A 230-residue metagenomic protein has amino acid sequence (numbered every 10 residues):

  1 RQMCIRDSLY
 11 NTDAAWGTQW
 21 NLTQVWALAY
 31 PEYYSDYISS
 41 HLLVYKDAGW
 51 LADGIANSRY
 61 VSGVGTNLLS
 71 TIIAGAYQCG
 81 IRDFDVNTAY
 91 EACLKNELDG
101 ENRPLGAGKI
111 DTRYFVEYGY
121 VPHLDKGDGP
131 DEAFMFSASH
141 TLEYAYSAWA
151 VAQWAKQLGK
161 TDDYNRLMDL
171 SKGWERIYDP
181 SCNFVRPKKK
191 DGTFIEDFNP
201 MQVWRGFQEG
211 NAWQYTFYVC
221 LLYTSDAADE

Functional and structural regions predicted by a protein language model:
R1-D7, T224-E230: Conserved small/polar residues in nucleotide/adenosyl-binding loops
M3-C4, D111, K160: Serine/threonine-rich low-complexity intrinsically disordered regions
N11-A155, M168, Y215-C220: Aromatic-rich carbohydrate-recognition surfaces in CAZymes
A52-D53, A152, K156-S225: Catalytic cores of carbohydrate-active enzymes
